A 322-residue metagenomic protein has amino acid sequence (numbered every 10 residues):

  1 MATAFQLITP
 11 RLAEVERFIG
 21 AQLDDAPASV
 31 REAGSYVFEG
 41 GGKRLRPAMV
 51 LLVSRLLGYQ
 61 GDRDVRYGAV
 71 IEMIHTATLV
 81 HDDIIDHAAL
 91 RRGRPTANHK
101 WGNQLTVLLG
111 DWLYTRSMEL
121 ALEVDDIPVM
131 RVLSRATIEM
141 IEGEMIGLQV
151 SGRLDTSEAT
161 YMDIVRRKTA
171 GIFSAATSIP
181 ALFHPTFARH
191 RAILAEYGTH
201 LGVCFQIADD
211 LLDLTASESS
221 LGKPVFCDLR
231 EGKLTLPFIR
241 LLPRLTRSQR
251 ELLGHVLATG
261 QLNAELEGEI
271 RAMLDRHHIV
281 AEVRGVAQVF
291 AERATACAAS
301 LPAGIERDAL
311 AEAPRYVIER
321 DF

Functional and structural regions predicted by a protein language model:
M1-F322: All-alpha prenyltransferase/terpene-synthase fold signal
